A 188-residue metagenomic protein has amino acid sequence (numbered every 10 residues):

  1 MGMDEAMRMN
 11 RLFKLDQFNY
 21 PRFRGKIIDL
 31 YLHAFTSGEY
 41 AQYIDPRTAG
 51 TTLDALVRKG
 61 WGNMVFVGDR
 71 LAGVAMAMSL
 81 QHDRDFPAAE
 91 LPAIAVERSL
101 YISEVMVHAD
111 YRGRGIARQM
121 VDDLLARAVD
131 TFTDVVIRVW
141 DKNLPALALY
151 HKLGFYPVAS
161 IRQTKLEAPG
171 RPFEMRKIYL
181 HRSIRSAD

Functional and structural regions predicted by a protein language model:
M1-D29, H33, A187-D188: Conserved N-terminal entry element of GNAT/NAT acetyltransferase domains
I28-I44: Helix-loop element at the rim of GNAT/NAT acetyltransferase active sites that forms part of the acceptor-substrate
Y31, Y150, F155: Conserved active-site tyrosine of GNAT-family acetyltransferases
E39-V67, M76, H82: Active-site rim helix/loop that mediates acceptor-substrate recognition in acyltransferases
R70-G73, P145: Glycine-rich acetyl-CoA-binding "A-motif" of GNAT/NAT acetyltransferases
V74-E104, T164-R171: Conserved acyl-donor/pantetheine-binding loop and adjacent beta-alpha core of acyl/acetyltransferases and related
V107, G113-A126, A148-K152: Conserved acetyl-CoA-binding loop-helix of GNAT-fold acetyltransferases
R112, V136-L147, Q163-E174: Conserved beta-strand-loop-alpha-helix junction that forms the acyl-donor binding cleft
